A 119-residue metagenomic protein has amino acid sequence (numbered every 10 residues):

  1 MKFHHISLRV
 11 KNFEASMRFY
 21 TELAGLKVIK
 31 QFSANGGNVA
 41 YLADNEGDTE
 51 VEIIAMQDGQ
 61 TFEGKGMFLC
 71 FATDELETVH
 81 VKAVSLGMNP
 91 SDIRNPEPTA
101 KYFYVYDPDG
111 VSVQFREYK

Functional and structural regions predicted by a protein language model:
M1-K2, T61-G66, P96-E97: Short glycine-enriched loop/turn motifs at secondary-structure junctions
M1-M17, M67-L69, K119: N-terminal beta-strand motif that seeds the catalytic metal site of vicinal oxygen chelate
S7-D48: Core segments of cupin and vicinal oxygen chelate
N12-F13, T73-E77: Helix N-cap motif at beta-to-alpha junctions
S16-F19, V79-A83: Hydrophobic side chains in well-ordered alpha-helices
V39, E50, C70, Y102-Y104: Short hydrophobic/aromatic beta-strand element in the GNAT-like acyltransferase core that lines or flanks the acyl-donor
E46-E50, G59-Q60, L76-T78: Short, charged/polar surface micro-motifs in flexible loops or helix N-caps
H80-K119: Vicinal oxygen chelate
